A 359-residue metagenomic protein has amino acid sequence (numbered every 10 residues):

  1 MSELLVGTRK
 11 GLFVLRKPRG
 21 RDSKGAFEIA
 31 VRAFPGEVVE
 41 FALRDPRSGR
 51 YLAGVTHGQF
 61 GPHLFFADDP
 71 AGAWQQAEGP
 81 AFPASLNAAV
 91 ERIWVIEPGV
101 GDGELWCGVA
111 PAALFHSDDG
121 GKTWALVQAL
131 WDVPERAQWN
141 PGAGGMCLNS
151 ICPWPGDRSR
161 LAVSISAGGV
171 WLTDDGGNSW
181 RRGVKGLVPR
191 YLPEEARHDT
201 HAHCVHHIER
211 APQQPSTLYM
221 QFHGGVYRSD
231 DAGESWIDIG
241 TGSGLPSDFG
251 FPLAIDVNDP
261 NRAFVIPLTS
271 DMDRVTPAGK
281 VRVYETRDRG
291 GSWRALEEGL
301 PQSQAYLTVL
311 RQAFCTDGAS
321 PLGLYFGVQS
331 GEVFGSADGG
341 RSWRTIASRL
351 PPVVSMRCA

Functional and structural regions predicted by a protein language model:
M1-A359: Extracellular glycan-interacting surfaces
